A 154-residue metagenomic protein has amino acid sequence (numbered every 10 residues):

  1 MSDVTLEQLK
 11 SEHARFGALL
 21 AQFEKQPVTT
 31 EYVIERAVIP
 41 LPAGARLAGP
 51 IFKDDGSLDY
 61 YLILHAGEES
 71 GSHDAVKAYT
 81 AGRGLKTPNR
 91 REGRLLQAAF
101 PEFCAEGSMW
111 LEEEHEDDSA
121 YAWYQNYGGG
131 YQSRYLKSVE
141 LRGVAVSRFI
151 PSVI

Functional and structural regions predicted by a protein language model:
M1-T5, S72-D74, Q97-F100, N126: Alpha-helix initiation/capping motif
D3-L85, S133-K137, R142-A145: Extracellular adhesion/carbohydrate-recognition regions
R90-I154: C-terminal, surface-exposed recognition/capping segments
